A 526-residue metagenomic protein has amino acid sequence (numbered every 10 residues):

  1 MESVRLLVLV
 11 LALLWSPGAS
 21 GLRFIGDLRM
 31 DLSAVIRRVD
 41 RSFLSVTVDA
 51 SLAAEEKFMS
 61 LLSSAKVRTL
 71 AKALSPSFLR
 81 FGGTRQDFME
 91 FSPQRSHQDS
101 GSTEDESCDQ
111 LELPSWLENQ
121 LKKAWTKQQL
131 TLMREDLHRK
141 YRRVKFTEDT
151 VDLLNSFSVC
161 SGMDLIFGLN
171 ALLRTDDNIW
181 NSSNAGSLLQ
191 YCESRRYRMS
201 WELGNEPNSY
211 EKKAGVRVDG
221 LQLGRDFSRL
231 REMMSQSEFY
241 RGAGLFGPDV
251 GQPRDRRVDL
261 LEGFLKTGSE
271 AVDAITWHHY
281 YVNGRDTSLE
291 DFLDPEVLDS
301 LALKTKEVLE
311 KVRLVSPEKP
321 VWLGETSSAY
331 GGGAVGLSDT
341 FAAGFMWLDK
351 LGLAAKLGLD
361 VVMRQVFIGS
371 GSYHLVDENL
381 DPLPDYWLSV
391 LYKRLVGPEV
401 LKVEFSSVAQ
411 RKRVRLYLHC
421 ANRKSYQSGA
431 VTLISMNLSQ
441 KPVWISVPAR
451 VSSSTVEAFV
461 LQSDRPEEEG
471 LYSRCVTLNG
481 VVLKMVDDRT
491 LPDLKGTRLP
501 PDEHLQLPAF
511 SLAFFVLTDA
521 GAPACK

Functional and structural regions predicted by a protein language model:
E2-A274, A302, K306-G324, S328-K526: Non-catalytic accessory regions flanking glycosidase/transglycosidase catalytic cores in CAZymes
Y280-V297: Active-site His/acidic residue clusters
